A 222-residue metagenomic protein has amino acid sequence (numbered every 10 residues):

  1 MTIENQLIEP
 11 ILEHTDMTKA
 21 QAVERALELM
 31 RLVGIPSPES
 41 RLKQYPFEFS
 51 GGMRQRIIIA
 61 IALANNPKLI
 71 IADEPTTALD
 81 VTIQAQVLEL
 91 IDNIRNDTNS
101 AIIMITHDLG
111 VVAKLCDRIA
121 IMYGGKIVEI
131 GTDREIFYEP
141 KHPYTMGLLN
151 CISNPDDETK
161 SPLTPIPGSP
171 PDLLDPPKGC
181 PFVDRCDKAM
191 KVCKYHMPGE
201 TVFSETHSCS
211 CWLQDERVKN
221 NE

Functional and structural regions predicted by a protein language model:
M1-Q21, R31-I35, G131: ABC-type ATPase nucleotide-binding domains, specifically the catalytic core motifs of the NBD
A20-I35, L42-K43, Y138, M146-N150: ABC ATPase nucleotide-binding domain helical subdomain, centered on the C-loop/LSGGQ "ABC signature"
S40-Y45, S161: Interfacial catalytic loop of ABC nucleotide-binding domains
Q44-F49, M53: Conserved ABC ATPase signature
A64-K68: A short, proline-enriched helix->beta-strand linker immediately N-terminal to the Walker B motif in ABC-type P-loop
I71-P75, L79-S161: P-loop NTP-binding/switch modules centered on Walker-like glycine-rich loops
T132-E222: Charged, flexible cofactor/metal-binding loops and thiol motifs
